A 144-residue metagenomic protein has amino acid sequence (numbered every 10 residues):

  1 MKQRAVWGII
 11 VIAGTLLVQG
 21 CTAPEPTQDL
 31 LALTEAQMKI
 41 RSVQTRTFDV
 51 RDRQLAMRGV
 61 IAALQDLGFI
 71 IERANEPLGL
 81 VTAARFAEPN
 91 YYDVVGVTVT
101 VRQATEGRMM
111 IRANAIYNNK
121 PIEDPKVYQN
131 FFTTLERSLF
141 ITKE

Functional and structural regions predicted by a protein language model:
M1-I9: Bacterial N-terminal signal peptides that target proteins for export
L17-G20: C-terminal motif of bacterial Sec signal peptides marking the signal peptidase cleavage site
T22-E144: Ser/Thr-rich, low-complexity intrinsically disordered terminal regions
